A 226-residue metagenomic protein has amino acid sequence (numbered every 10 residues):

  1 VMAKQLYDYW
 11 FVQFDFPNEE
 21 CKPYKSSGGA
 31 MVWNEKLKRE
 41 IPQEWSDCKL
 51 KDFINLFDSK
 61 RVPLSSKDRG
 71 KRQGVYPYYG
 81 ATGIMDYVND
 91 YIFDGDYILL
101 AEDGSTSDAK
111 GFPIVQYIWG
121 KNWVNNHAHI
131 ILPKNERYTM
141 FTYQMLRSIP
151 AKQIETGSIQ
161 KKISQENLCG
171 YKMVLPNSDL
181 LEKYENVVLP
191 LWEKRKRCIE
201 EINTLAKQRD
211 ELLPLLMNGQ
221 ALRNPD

Functional and structural regions predicted by a protein language model:
V1-L6, S26-P63, D68-G80, V174 (+1 more regions): Non-catalytic DNA-recognition/assembly elements of restriction-modification systems
L37, I84-D86, S105: Short beta-turn/strand-loop junction motif enriched in small, turn-promoting residues
P63-L64, G83-D86, V115: Glycine-rich, charged/polar anion/phosphate-binding loops that engage phosphate groups from diverse ligands
G80-T82, Y91-R147, K152-Y171: A short beta-sheet element
